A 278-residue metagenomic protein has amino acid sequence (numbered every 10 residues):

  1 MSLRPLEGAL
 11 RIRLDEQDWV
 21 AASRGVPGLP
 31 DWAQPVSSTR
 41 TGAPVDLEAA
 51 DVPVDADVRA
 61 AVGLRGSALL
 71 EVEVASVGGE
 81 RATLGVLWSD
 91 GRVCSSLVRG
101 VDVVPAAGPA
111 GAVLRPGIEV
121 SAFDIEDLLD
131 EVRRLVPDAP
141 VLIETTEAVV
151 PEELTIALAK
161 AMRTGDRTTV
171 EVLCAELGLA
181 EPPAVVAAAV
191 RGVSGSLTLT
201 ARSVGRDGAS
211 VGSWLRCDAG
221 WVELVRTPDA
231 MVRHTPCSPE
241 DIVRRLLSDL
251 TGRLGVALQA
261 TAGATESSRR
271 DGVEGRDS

Functional and structural regions predicted by a protein language model:
M1-R40, P44-S278: Short, surface-exposed polybasic-aromatic patches that bind anionic ligands, especially phosphate groups
